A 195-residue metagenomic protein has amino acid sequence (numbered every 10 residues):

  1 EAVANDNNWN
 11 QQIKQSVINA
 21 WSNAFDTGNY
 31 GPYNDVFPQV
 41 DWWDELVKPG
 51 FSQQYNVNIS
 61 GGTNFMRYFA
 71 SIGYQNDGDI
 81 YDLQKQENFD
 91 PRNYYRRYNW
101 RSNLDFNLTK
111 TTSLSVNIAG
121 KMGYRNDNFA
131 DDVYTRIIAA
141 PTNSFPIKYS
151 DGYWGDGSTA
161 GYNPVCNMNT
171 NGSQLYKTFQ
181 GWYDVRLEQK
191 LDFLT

Functional and structural regions predicted by a protein language model:
E1-N34, K110-D127: N-terminal, post-signal-peptide soluble/periplasmic segments of Gram-negative outer-membrane pore/transport systems
A2-N7, T142-N143, D184: Short N-terminal signal/transit or membrane-insertion segments and the immediately adjacent low-complexity/disordered
Q12, A24, E45-L46, G157 (+1 more regions): Enriched - but not universal
Y33-G73, D77-I80, P91-N163, N169-Q180: Flexible loop and strand-edge segments within Gram-negative outer membrane beta-barrel domains
G61, D184, E188-Q189: Alpha-helical support elements that line or immediately flank enzyme active sites and cofactor-binding pockets
K85-D90: Short glycine-enriched, charge-decorated loop/helix-capping segments at active-site entrances that position
L191-T195: Short, intrinsically disordered, charge-balanced linker/junction segments flanking boundaries in proteins
